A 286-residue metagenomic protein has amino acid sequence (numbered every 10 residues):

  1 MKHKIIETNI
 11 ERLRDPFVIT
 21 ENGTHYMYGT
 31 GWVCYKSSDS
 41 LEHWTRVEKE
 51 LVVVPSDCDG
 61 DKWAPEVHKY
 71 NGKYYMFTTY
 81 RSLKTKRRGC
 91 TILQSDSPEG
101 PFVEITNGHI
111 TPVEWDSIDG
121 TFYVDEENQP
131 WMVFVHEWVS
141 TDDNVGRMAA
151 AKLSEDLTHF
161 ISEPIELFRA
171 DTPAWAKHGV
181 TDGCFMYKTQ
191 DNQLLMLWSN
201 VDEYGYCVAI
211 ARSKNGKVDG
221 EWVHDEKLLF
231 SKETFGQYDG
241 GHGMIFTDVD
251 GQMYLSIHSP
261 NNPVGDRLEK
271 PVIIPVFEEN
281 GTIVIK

Functional and structural regions predicted by a protein language model:
M1-K286: Carbohydrate-active catalytic/glycan-binding domains of CAZyme proteins, especially the secreted or lumenal ectodomains
